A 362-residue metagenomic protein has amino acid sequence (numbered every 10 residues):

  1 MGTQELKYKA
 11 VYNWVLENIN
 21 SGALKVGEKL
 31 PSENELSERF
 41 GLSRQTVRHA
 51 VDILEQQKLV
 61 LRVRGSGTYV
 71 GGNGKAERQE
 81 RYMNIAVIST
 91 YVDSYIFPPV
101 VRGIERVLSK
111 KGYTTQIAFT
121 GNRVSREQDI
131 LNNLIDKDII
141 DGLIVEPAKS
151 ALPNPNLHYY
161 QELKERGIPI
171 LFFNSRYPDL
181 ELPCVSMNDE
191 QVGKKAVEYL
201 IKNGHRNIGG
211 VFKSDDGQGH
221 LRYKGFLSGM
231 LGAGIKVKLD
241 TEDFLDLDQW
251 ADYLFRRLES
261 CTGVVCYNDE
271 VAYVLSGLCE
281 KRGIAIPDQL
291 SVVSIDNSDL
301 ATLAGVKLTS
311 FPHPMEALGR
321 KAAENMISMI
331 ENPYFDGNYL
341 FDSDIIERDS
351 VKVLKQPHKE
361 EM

Functional and structural regions predicted by a protein language model:
M1-L42, E77-Q79, R102, V124 (+2 more regions): Extreme N-terminal segment that seeds HTH/winged-HTH DNA-binding domains in transcriptional regulators
T3, N13-E17, G71-E198, L254-E259: Alpha-helical recognition/docking segments in bacterial nutrient-uptake and carbohydrate-utilization systems
W14, D252-M362: Flexible loop/turn connectors
L24-G27, Q56-G65, Y69-G71: Beta-hairpin "wing" of winged helix-turn-helix
I96-K110, V192-K195, G217-K236, V274 (+1 more regions): Short, solvent-exposed amphipathic alpha-helices that sit in or adjacent to ligand/effector-binding or catalytic
S109-F119, I208-G210, L227-L247: Short beta-strand elements in bilobed, periplasmic/extracellular small-molecule ligand-binding domains
E181-G210, D246-D252, A272, F311-E331: Hydrophobic alpha-helical segments within soluble ligand-binding/sensing domains
K194-I235, G337-V351: An alpha-beta-alpha
